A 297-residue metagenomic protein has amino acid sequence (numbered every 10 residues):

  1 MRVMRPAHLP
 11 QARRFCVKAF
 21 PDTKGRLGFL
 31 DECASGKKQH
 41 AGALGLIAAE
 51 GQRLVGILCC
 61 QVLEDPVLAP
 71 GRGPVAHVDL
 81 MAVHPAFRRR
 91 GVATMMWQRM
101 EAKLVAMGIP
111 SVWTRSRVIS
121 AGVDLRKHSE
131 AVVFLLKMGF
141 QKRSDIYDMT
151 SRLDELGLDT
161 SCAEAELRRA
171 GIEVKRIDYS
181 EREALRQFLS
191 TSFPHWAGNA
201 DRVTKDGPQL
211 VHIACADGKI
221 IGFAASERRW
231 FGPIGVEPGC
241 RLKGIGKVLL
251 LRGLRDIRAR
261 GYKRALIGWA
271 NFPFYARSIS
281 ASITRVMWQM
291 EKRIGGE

Functional and structural regions predicted by a protein language model:
M1-A34, A41, G45-A49, I146 (+2 more regions): Short amphipathic alpha-helix that is part of the acyltransferase structural core
V17, P21-G45, E50, L58-G73 (+1 more regions): A conserved beta-strand-loop-helix scaffold within acyl/acetyltransferase catalytic domains
A43, G108-I109, Y262: Short, high-confidence coil segments that cap the C-terminus of an alpha-helix and link into the following beta-strand
G56, S144-Y147, G222: A structural microfeature
V78-R88, V118, F231-L242, N271: A short, internal acetyl-CoA/4′-phosphopantetheine-binding micro-motif in the GNAT/acyltransferase core
V83, R89-A106, V236, L242-R255 (+1 more regions): Conserved acetyl-CoA-binding loop-helix of GNAT-fold acetyltransferases
W97-R168, W269, A276, V286-G295: Acyl-donor-binding surface of acyltransferase catalytic domains
L242, R255-E297: Short hairpin/turn module used for nucleic-acid contact or packing/dimerization
